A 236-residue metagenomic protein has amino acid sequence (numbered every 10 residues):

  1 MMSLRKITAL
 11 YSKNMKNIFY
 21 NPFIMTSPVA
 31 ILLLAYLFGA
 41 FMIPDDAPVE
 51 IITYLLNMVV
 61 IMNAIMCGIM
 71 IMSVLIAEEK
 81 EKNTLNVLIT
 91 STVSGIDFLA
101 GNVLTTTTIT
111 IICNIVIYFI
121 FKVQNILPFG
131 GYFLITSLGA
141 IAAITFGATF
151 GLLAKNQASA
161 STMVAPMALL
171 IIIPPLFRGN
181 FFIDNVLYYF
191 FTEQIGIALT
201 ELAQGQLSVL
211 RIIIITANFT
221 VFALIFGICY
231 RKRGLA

Functional and structural regions predicted by a protein language model:
M1-I24: N-terminal Sec/SRP start-transfer signal
M2-A9, G179-I213: Short hydrophobic, aromatic-rich alpha-helical segments embedded in or entering the lipid bilayer of multi-pass
N17-I43, L55-I71, M163-L176, I214-A223: Hydrophobic alpha-helical transmembrane segments of multi-pass membrane transport/permease proteins
P22, S137-I173: A structural motif at transmembrane helix-loop-helix junctions in multipass membrane proteins
I52-T90, S94-I117: Hydrophobic alpha-helical transmembrane segments of multi-pass membrane transport proteins
N57, I65-M70, A100-G101, L127-I135 (+2 more regions): Short alpha-helical transmembrane interface motifs in multi-pass membrane proteins
G95-I96, V103-A154: Alpha-helical transmembrane segments and their short interhelical loops
T216-A236: Junction motif at the cytosolic side of a transmembrane helix
